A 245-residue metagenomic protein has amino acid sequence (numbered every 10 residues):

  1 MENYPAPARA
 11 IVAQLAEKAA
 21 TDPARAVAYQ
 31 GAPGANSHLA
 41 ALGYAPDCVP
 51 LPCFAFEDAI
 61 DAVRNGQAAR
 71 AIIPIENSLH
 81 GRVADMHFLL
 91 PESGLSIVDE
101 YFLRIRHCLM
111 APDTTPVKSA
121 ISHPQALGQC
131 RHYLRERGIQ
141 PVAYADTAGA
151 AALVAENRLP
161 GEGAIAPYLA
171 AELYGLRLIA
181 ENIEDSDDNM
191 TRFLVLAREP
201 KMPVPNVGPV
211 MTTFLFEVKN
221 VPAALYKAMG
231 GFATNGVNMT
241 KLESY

Functional and structural regions predicted by a protein language model:
M1-Y245: Domain-level signature for soluble enzymes in the chorismate/prephenate branch of the shikimate pathway
